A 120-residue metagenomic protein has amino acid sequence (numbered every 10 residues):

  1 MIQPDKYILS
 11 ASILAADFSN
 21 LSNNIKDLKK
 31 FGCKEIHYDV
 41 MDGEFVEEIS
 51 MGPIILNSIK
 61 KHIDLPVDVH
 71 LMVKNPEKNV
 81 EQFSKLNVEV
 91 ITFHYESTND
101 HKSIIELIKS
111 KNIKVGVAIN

Functional and structural regions predicted by a protein language model:
M1-A15, S22: N-terminal amphipathic alpha-helix/helix-capping segment at the start of soluble metabolic enzymes
D5, D17-N20, H62, K78-N79 (+1 more regions): Conserved anion-binding
Y7-S12, I36-Y38, I59, V67-L71 (+2 more regions): Hydrophobic faces of well-ordered beta-strands that scaffold small-molecule active sites in alpha/beta enzyme cores
L21, L28, D39, F83: Conserved, mostly hydrophobic/aromatic
D27-C33: A short, Lys/Arg-enriched amphipathic alpha-helix followed by its capping loop at the start of a domain
I36-P53: Glycine-rich, proline-tolerant flexible connector loops at the mouths of alpha/beta enzymes
